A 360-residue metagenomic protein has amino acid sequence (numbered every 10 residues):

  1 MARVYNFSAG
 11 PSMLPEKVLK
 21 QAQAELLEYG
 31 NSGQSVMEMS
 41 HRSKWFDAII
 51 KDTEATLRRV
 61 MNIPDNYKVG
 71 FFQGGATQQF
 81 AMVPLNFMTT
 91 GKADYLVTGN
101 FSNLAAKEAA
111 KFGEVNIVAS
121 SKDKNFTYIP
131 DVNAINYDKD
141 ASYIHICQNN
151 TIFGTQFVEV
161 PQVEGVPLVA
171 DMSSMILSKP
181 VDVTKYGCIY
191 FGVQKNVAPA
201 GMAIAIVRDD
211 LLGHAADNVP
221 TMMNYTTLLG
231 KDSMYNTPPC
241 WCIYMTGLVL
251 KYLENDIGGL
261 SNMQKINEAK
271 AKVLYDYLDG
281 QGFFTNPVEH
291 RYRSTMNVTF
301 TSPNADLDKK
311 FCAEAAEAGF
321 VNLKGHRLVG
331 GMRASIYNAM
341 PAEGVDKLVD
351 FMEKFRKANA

Functional and structural regions predicted by a protein language model:
A2-V4, E317, H326, G330-A360: PLP-dependent enzyme catalytic core of the Aspartate aminotransferase-like
R3-E54: A glycine-/small-polar-enriched, mobile loop at the entrance of the PLP active site in fold-type I
G10, A109, S120-I176: Active-site phosphate-binding strand-loop segment of PLP-dependent enzymes
G33-Q79, N86, N100, E108: Conserved N-terminal alpha-helix of the aminotransferase class I/II PLP-enzyme fold
T77-I144: PLP-dependent aminotransferase-like
C188, V193-Y275, E289, A358-A360: Active-site C-terminal subdomain of aminotransferase-like
F284-E314: Conserved PLP-binding catalytic core of the aspartate aminotransferase-like
